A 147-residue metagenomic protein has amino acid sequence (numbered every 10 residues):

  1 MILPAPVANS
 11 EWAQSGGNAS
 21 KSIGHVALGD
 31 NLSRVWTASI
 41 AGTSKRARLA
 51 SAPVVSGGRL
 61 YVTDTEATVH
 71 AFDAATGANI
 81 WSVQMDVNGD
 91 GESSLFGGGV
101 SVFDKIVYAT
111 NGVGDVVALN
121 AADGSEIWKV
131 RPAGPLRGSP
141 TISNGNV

Functional and structural regions predicted by a protein language model:
M1-V35: Blade/loop signatures of beta-propeller domains
N9-S10, G57-G58, D104-K105, N144-G145: Short coil/turn segments that connect the beta-strands within blades of beta-propeller domains
G16-A19, G57, D64, D73: Sec/Tat-exported extracytoplasmic proteins
V35-V54, S82-F103, E126-N144: Extracytoplasmic beta-rich repeat domains
D73-T76, N120-D123: Short loop/turn segments that connect beta-strands within beta-propeller blades
